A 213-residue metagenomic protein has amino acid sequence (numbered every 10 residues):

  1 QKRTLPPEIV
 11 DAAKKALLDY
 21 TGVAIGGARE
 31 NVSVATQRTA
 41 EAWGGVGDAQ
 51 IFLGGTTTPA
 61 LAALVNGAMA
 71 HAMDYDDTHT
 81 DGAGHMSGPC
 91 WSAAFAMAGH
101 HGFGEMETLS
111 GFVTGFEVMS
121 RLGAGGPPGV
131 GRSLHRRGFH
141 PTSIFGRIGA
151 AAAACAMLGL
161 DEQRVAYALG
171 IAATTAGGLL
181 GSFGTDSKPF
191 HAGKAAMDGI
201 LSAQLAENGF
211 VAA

Functional and structural regions predicted by a protein language model:
Q1-A213: N-terminal core-entry segment
